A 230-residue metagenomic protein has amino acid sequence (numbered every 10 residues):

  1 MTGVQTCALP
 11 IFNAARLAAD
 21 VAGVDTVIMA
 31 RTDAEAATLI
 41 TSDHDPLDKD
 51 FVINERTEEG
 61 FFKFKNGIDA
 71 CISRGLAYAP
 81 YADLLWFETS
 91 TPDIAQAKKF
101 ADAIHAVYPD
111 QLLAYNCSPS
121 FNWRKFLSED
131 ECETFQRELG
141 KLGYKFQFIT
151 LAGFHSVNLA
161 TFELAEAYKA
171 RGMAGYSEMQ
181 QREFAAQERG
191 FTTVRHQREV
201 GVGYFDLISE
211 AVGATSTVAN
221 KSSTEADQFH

Functional and structural regions predicted by a protein language model:
T2-L9: Short, small-residue-biased leader/transition segments that mark boundaries at the very start of proteins
F12-V21, K98-P109: Surface-exposed amphipathic alpha-helices with a cationic face
A15, Y78, L139: Conserved, mostly hydrophobic/aromatic
T26-T32, L85-F87, Q111-C117, F146-T150: Hydrophobic faces of well-ordered beta-strands that scaffold small-molecule active sites in alpha/beta enzyme cores
M29-I72, P119-E131: Active-site mouth loops of central-metabolism enzymes
T32-A36, S90-D93, C117-F121, G153-H155: Active-site-proximal loop/turn and secondary-structure-junction residues that shape catalytic pockets, frequently
F62-R74, D83-Q96, F148-T150: Catalytic beta/alpha-barrel core
P119-F121, E129-D130, T134-K145, I149-H230: Extended, intrinsically disordered, low-complexity segments
